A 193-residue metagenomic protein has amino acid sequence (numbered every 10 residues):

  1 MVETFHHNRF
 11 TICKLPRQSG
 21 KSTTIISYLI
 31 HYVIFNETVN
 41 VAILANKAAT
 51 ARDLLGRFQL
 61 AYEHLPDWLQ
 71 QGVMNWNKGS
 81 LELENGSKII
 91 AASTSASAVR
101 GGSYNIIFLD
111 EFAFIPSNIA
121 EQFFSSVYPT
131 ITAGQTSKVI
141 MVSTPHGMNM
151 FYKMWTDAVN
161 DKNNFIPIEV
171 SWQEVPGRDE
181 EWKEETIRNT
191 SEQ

Functional and structural regions predicted by a protein language model:
M1-Q193: Phosphate/NTP-binding elements of NTP-utilizing enzymes
